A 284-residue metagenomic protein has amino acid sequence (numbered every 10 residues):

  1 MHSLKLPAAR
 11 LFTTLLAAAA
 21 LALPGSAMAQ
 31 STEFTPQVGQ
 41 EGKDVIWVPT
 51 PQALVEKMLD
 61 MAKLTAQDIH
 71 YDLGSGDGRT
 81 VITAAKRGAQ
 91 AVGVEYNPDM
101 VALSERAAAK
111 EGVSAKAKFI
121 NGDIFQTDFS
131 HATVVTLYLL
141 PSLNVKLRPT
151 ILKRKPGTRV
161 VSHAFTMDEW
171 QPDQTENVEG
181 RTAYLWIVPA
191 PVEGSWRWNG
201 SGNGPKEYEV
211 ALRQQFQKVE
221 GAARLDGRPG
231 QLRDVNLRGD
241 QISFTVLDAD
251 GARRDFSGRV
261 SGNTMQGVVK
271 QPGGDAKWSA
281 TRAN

Functional and structural regions predicted by a protein language model:
T13-P24: Bacterial N-terminal signal peptides
A27-D68: S-adenosyl-L-methionine
A66-G76: Conserved class I S-adenosyl-L-methionine
D77-A89: Conserved SAM-binding loop of SAM-dependent methyltransferases across substrates and taxa, primarily the Class I
Q90-E95: Conserved SAM-binding motif I beta-strand of class I
P98-H131: S-adenosyl-L-methionine
S142-E193: C-terminal substrate-binding/active-site "lid" region of AdoMet-derived donor-dependent transferases
E193-N284: Central antiparallel beta-sheet cores of small beta-barrel/beta-sandwich binding domains
